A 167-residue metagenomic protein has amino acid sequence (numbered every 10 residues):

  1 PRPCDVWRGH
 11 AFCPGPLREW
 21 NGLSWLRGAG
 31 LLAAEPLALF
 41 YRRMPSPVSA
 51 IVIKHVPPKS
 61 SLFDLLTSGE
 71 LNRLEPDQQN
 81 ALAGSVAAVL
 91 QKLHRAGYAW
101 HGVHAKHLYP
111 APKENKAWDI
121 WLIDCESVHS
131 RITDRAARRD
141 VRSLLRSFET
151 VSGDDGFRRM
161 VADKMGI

Functional and structural regions predicted by a protein language model:
P1-C4, T67-E70, H104: A short alpha-helix capping/helix-coil boundary motif
P1-F63, S85-A96, W100: Conserved ATP-binding subdomain of kinase catalytic cores across diverse folds
V6-F12, E70-L74, E126-I132: Short helix/strand-bridging catalytic loops that position acidic/His residues to coordinate divalent metals and engage
E35, G102-H104, L122: A structural signal for short, well-ordered beta-strand segments and their strand-loop junctions that often border
S61-R73: AlphaC helix of the protein kinase catalytic domain
P76, N80-A87: Conserved short alpha-helix within the protein kinase catalytic core
V103-K113: Hydrophobic residue at the +6 position relative to the catalytic HRD Asp in the kinase catalytic loop
K113-I167: C-lobe/activation-segment region of protein kinase-like
